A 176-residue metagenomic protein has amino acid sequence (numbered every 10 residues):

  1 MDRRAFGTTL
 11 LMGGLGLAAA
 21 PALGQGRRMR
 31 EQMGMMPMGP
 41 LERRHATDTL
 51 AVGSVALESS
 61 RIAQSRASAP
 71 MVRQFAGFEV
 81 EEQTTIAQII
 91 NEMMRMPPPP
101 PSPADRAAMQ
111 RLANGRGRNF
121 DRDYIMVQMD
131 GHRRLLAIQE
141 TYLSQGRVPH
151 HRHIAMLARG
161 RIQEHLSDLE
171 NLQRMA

Functional and structural regions predicted by a protein language model:
D2-L17, L23-A176: His/Met- and acidic-residue-enriched segments that coordinate or traffic transition-metal cofactors and support
